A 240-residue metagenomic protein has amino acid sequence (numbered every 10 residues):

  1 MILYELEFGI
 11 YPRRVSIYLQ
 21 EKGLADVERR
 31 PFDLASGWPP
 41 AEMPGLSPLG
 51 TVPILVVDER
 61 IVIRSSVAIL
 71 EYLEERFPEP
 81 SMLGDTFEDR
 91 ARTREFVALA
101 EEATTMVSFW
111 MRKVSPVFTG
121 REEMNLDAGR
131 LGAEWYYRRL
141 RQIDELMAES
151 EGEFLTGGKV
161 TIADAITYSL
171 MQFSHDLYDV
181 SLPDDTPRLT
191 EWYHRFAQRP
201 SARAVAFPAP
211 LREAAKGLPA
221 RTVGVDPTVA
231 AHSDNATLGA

Functional and structural regions predicted by a protein language model:
M1-R130, D234-A240: GST-like domain detector, emphasizing the conserved glutathione-binding G-site in the N-terminal thioredoxin-like
R29-R30, D185, A206-F207: Residue-level detector of family-conserved "landmark" positions at structurally sensitive sites
P80-D85, V107-F109, E153-G157, R203-P208: Short, hydrophobic secondary-structure boundary micro-motifs
A100-Q198, G239: GST-like fold's C-terminal all-alpha helical module
A133-Y137, A197-A215: Charged/polar, low-hydrophobicity segments characteristic of intrinsically disordered regions and flexible loops
A209-A240: Acidic/histidine-enriched, glycine/proline-rich intrinsically disordered or flexible terminal extensions
